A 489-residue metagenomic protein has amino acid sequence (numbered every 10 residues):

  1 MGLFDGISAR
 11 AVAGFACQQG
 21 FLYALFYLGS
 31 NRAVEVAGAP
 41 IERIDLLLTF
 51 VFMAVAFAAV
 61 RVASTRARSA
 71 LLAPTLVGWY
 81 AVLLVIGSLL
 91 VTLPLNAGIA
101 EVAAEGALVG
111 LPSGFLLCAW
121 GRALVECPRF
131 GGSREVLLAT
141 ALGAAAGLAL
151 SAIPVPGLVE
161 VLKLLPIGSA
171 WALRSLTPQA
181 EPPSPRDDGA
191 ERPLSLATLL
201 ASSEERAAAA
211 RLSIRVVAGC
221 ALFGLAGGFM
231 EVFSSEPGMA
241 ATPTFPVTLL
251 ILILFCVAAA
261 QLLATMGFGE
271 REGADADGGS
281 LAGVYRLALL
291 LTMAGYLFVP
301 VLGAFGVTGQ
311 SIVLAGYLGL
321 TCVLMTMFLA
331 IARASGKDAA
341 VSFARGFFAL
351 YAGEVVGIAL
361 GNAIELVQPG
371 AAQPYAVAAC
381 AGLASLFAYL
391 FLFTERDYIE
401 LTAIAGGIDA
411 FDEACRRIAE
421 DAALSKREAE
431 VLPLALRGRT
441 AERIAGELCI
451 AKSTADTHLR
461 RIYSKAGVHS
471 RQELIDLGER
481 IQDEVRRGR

Functional and structural regions predicted by a protein language model:
G20-R32, V55, L142, A210 (+4 more regions): Linker/hinge segments immediately adjacent to helix-turn-helix/homeobox DNA-binding domains
R43-R66, F255-A259: Central cavity-lining transmembrane alpha-helices of secondary-active solute carriers, predominantly the Major
F57-T65, G143-W171, V356-A371: Transmembrane alpha-helix termini and helix-breaking/packing motifs in multi-pass membrane transporters
P74-L90, A282-Y296: Structural signature of the two symmetry-related core transmembrane helices
G98-C118, G306-T321: Hydrophobic core of transmembrane alpha-helices in multi-pass small-molecule transporters, especially MFS/SLC-type
S113-P128, L320-G336: Intracellular juxtamembrane helix-capping segments at the cytosolic ends of symmetry-related transmembrane helices
F130-G131, A144-F229, L254-G279: Intracellular loop-helix junctions on the cytosolic face of multi-pass helical membrane proteins
G407-R460, S464-K465, D476-R489: Helix-turn-helix DNA-binding segment
